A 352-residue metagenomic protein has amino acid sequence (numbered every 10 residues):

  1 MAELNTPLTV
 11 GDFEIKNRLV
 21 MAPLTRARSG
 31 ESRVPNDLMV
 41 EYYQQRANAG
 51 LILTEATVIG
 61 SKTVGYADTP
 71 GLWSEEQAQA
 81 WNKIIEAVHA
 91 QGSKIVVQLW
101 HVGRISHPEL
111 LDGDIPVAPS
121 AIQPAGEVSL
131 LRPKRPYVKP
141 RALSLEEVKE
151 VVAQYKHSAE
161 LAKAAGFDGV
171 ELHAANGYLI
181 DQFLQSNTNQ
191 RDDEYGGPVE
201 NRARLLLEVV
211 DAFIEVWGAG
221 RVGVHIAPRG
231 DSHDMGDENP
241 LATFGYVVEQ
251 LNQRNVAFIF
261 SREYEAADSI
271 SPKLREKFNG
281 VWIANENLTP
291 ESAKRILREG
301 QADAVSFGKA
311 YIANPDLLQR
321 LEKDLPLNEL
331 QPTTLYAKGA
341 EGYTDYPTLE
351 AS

Functional and structural regions predicted by a protein language model:
M1-S352: Flavin-dependent oxidoreductase catalytic cores
